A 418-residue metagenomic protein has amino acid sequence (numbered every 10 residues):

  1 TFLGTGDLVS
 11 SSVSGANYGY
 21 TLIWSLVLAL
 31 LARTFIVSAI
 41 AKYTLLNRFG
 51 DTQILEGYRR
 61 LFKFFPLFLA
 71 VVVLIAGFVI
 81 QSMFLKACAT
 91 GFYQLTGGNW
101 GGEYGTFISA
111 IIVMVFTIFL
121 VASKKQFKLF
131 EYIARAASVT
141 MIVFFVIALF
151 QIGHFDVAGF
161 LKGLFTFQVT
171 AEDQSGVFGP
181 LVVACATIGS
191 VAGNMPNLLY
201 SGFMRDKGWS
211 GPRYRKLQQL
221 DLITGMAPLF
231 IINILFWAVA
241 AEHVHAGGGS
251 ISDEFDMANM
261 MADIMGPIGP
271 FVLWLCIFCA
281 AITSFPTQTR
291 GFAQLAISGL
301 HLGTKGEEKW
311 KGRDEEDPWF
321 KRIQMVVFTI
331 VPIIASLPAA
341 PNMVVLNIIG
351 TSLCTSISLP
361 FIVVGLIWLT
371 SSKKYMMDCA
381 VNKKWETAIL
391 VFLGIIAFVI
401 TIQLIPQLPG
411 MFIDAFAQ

Functional and structural regions predicted by a protein language model:
S10-G15, S38-K63, T90-T96, W100 (+3 more regions): Flexible loop linkers connecting adjacent transmembrane helices in multi-pass alpha-helical membrane transporters
W24-I40, I147, A192, L217-V244 (+1 more regions): Selective recognition of specific alpha-helical transmembrane segments in multi-pass small-molecule
S25-E56, F68-I80, T287: Juxtamembrane transmembrane-helix boundary signature
F65-W100, A281-G299, M343-V344, F398: Hydrophobic transmembrane alpha-helices that form the core helical bundles of multi-pass secondary transporters
A70-V71, T96-S123, V139-V146, E315-I334 (+1 more regions): Transmembrane alpha-helical segments of multi-pass small-molecule transport proteins
T90-N99, M114-A137, A148-L149, S336-N347 (+2 more regions): Membrane-water interface regions at transmembrane-helix termini and the short interhelical loops of multi-pass membrane
V121-I152, S352-S358, N382-T387, F392: Membrane-interface loop-to-helix entry segments
V139-E172, A184-C185, S190-S201, V363-K374 (+1 more regions): Hydrophobic alpha-helical segments and their helix-loop junctions in multi-pass secondary transporters
